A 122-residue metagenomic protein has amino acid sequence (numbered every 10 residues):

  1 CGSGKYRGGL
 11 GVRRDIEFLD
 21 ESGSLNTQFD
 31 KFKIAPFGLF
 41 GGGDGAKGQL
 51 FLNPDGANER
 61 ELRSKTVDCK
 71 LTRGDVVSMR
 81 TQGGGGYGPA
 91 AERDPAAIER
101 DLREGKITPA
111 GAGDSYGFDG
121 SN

Functional and structural regions predicted by a protein language model:
C1-D55: Long, charge-dense accessory insertions within large macromolecular proteins
G2, T66-V67: Short, conserved secondary-structure segments in the cores of folded domains
N53-R63: Short, structured beta-strand/loop micro-motifs enriched in basic residues and often containing a Trp
R60-L62, G84-R93: Short, Lys/Arg- and Gly-enriched loop/turn segments at beta-strand edges
A91-N122: Intrinsic disorder at enzyme termini
